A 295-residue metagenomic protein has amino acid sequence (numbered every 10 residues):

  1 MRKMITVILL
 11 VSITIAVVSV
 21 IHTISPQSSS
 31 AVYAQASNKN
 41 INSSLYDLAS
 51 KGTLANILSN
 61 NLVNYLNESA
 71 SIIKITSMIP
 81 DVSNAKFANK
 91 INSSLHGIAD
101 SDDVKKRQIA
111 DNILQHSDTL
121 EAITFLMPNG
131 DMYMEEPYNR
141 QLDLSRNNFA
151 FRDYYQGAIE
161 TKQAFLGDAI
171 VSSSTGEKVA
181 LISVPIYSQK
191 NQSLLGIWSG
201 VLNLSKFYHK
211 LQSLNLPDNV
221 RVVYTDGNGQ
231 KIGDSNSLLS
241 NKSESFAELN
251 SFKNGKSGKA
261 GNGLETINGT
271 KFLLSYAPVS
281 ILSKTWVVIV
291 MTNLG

Functional and structural regions predicted by a protein language model:
M1-D47: Extreme N-terminal signal-anchor transmembrane helix of membrane signaling/transducer proteins, especially in bacteria
A49-Q163: Extracytoplasmic/periplasmic sensory segments of membrane signal-transduction proteins
K105-H116, I197-S240, A247-E248: Solvent-exposed, extracytoplasmic
L120-A122, L181-I182, N219-R221: Short loop/turn microsegments at loop-to-beta-strand junctions
L126, Y187-Q189, T225: Core beta-strand residues in small-molecule sensory/regulatory alpha/beta domains
Y133-V201, G258-F272: Extracytoplasmic/periplasmic ligand-binding sensor regions of membrane-associated signaling proteins
S174, Y187, G200-K210, M291-G295: Helix-start (N-cap) segments at beta->loop->alpha junctions that couple sensory/regulatory domains to adjoining helices
K242-G295: Extracellular/periplasmic juxtamembrane segments that couple receptor/chemosensory ectodomains to their
